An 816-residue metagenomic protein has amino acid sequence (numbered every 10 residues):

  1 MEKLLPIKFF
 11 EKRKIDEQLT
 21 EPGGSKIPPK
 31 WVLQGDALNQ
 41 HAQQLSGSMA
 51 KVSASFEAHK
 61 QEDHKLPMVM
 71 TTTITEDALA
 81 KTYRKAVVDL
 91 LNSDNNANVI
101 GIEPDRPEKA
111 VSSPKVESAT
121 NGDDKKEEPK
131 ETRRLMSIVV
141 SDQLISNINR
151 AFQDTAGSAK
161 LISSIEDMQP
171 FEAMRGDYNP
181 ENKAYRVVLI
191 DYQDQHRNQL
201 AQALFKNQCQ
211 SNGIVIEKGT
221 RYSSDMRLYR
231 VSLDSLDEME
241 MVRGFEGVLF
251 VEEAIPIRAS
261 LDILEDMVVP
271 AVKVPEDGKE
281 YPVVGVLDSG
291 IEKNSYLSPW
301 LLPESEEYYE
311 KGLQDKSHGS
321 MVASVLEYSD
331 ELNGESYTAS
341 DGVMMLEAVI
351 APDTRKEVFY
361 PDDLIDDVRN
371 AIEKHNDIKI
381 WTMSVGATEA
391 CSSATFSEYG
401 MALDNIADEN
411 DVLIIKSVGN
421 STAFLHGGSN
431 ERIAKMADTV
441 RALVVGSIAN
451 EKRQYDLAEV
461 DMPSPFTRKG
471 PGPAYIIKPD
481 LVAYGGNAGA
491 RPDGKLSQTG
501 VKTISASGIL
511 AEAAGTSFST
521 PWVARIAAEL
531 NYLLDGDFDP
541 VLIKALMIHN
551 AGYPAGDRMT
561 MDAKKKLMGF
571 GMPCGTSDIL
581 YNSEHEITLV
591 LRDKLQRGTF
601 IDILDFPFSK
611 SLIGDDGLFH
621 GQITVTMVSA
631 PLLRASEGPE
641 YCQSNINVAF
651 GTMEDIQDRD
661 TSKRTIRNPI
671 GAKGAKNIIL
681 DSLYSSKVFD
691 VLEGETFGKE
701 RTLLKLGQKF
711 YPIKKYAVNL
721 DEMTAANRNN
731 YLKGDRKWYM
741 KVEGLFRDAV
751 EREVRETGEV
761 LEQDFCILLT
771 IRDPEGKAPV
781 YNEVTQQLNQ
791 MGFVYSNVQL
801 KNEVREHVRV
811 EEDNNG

Functional and structural regions predicted by a protein language model:
E2-P275: Autoinhibitory propeptides
K3-K8, Y641-I666, A672-L680, Y684 (+3 more regions): C-terminal edge strands of extracellular/lumenal beta-sandwich accessory domains
K65-A110, R186-N212, N450, Q622-K709: Extended low-complexity, serine/threonine- and proline-enriched intrinsically disordered segments
K273-S305, Y309-Y360, E409-D411, D438-R441 (+3 more regions): Subtilisin-like serine protease catalytic core
G290, Y296, A434-A524: Extracellular S/T/G-rich loop segment that most often corresponds to the catalytic His/Ser-adjacent loop
E327-E331, A483, A524-L533, H549: Short glycine/serine- and small hydrophobic-enriched flexible loop segments
A351-T439, A511-A514, F518-S519: Substrate-binding/access-modulating region of protease and related hydrolase catalytic domains
K566-D658: Secreted peptidase-domain scaffold signal
